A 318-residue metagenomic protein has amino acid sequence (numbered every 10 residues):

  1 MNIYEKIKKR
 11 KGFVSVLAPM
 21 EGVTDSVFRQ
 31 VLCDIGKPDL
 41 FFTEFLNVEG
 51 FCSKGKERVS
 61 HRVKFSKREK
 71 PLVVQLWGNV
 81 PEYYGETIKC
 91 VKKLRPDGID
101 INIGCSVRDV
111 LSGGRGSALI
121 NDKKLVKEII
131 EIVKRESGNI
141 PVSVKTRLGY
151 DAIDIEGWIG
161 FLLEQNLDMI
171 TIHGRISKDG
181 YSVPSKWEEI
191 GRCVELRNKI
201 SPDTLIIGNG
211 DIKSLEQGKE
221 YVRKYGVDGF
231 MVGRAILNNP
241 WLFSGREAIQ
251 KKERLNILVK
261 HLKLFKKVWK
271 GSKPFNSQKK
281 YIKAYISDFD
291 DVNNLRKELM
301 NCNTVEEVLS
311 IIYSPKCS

Functional and structural regions predicted by a protein language model:
M1-V16, V27, E128, R135 (+5 more regions): Alpha/beta catalytic cores of nucleotide-metabolism and tRNA/nucleoside-modifying enzymes
N2-K6, M20-C90: Glycine-rich, positively charged N-terminal anion/phosphate-binding segment
R10-V14, E49-P71, C105-V107, S112-G113 (+1 more regions): N-terminal small/glycine-rich loop or linker at the start of catalytic domains across soluble metabolic enzymes
S15-A18, F41-T43, L72-L76, I99 (+4 more regions): Hydrophobic faces of well-ordered beta-strands that scaffold small-molecule active sites in alpha/beta enzyme cores
M20-G22, L46-V48, W77-N79, G104-S106 (+4 more regions): Active-site beta-loop-alpha junctions enriched in small/polar residues
D34, G85-I99, I103-G113, K124-T204: Alpha/beta enzyme core
G78, I120, K124, P184 (+1 more regions): Conserved phosphate-coordination/catalytic loops
G114-I120, D179, E247-A248: Short glycine-enriched, charge-decorated loop/helix-capping segments at active-site entrances that position
